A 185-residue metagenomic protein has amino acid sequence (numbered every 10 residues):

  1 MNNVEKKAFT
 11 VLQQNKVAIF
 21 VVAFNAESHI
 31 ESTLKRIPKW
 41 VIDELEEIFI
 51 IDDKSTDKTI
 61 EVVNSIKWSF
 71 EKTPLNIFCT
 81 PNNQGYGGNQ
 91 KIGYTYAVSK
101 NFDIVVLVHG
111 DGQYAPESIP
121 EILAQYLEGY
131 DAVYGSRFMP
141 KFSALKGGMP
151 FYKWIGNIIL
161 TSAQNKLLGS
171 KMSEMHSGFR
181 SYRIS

Functional and structural regions predicted by a protein language model:
M1-Q14, G169: Hydrophobic helical membrane-anchoring modules
N2-A8, A26-V41: Short, well-formed alpha-helical segments that are part of the catalytic scaffolds of diverse glycosyltransferases
K16-A18, E47: Cell-envelope/extracellular polymer assembly enzymes that use nucleotide-activated donors
S28-S32, D57-I66: Acidic helix N-cap motif at the loop->helix transition within catalytic regions of sugar-transfer enzymes
E46, I60-K100: Conserved donor nucleotide-binding strand/loop of the catalytic core
D52-E61, G112: A conserved acidic beta->alpha catalytic loop
T80-S99, P116-S185: Acceptor/aglycone-binding surface of glycosyltransferases and processive sugar-polymer synthases
F102-Q113: Short beta-strand-to-loop acidic/aromatic patch adjacent to the donor-nucleotide binding site
